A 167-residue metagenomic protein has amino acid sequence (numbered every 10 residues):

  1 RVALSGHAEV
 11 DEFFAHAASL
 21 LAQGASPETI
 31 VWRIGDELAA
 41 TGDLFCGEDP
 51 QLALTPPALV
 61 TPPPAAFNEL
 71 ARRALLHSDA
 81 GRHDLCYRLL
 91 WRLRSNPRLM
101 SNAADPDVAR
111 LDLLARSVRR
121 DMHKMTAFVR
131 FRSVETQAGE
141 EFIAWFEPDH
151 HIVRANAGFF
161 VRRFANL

Functional and structural regions predicted by a protein language model:
R1-L167: Extended, well-ordered protein cores
